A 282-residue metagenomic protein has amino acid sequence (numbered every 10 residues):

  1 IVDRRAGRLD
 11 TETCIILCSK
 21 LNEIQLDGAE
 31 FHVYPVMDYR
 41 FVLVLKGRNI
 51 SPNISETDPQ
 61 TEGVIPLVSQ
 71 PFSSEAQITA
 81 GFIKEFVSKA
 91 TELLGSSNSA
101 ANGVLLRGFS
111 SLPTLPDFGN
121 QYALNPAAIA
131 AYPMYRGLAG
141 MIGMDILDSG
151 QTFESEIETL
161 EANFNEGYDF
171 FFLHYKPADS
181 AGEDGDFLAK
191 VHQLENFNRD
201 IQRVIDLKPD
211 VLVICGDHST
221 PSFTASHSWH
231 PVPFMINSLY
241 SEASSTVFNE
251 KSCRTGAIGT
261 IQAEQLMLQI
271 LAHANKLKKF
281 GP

Functional and structural regions predicted by a protein language model:
I1-P282: Feature captures the catalytic ectodomains and active-site-proximal regions of enzymes that hydrolyze or transfer
